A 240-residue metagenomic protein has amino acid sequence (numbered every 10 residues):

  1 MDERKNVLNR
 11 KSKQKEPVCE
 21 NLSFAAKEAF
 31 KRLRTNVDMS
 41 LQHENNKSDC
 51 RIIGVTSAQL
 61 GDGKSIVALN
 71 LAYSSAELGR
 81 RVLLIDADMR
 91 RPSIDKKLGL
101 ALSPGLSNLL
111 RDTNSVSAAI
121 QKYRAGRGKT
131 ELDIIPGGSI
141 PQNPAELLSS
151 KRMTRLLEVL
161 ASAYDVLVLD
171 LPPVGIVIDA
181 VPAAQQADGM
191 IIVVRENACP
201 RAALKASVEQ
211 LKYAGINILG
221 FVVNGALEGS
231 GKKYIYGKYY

Functional and structural regions predicted by a protein language model:
M1-S40, A202-Y240: C-terminal lobe/tail of nucleotide-utilizing enzymes
R10-S12, E131-S139: Short, basic/glycine-rich phosphate-binding loops at helix/coil junctions that contact nucleotide phosphates
C19, S75-I134: Phosphate-binding loop that captures ATP/GTP phosphates
E20-N21, S103-L110, S139-S149, V193 (+1 more regions): Flexible beta-alpha connector loops of hexameric P-loop NTPases
A25-L98: Walker A/P-loop phosphate-binding motif and the immediately C-terminal alpha-helix
L33, V55, D86-D88, L109 (+5 more regions): Residue-level signature of catalytic and energy-coupling elements of molecular machines, predominantly ATP/GTP-dependent
R34, D38-Q42, A76, G99 (+6 more regions): Signal for well-folded cores of large energy- and translation-related assemblies
A145-Y240: Conserved catalytic-core segment of NTP-binding enzymes
